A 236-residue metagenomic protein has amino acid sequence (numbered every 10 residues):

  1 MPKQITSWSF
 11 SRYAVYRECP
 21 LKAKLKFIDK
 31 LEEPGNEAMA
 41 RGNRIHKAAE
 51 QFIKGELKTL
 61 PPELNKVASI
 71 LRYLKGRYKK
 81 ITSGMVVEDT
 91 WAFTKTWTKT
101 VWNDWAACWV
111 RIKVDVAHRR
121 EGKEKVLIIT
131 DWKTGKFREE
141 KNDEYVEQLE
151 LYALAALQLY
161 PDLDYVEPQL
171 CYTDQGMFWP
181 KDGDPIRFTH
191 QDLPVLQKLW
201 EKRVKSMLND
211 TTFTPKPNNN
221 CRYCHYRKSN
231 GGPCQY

Functional and structural regions predicted by a protein language model:
K3-Q4, L21-E32, I129, K133 (+1 more regions): Short amphipathic alpha-helical segments and their helix-coil junctions
I5-E18, A107-R119, F188-L193: An acidic intrinsically disordered interaction segment
I5-K58, E88-D89, Y223: Nuclease catalytic cores
S7-W8, D89, T96, E139-N142 (+1 more regions): Metal-dependent nuclease catalytic regions and adjoining charged, substrate-binding loops involved in nucleic-acid end
G35-R41, R138-V146: Active-site metal-coordination segments of metallo-dependent hydrolases
A38, Y145-L149, L193, Q197: Short, charged, low-complexity patches
R44, E147-A155: Short amphipathic alpha-helical face segments that pack within enzyme cores and frequently flank/anchor catalytic
A48-R138, E147, P161-Q169, T173-G176: Catalytic cores of nuclease domains that cleave nucleic-acid phosphodiester backbones
